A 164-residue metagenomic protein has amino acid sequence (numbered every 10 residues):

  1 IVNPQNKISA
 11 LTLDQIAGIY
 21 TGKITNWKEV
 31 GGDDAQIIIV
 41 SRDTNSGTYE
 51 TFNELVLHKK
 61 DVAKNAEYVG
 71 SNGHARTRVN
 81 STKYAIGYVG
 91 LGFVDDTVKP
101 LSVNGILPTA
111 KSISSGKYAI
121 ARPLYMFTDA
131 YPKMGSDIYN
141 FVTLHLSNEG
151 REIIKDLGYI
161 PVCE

Functional and structural regions predicted by a protein language model:
I1-E164: Exported/periplasmic ABC-transporter solute-binding proteins
